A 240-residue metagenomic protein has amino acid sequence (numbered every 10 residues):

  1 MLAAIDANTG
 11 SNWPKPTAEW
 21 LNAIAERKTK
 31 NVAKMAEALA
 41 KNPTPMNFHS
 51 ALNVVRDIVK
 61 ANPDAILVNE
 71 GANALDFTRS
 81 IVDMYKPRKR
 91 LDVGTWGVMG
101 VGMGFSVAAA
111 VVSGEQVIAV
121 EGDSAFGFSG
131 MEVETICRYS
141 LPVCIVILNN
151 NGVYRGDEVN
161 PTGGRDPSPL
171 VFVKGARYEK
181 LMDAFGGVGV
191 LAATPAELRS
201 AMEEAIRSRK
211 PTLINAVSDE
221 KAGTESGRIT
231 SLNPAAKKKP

Functional and structural regions predicted by a protein language model:
M1-I5, F77-P240: Thiamine diphosphate
M1-N22: Terminal amphipathic helices with adjacent charged low-complexity linkers/tails
G10, D64, K210-P211: Generic structural signal for secondary-structure transition and capping sites
G10, P14, A25, E37-M46 (+3 more regions): Hydrophobic alpha-helical scaffolding
W13-A18, V32, L52, S140 (+1 more regions): Alpha-helix initiation and N-capping motif
K15-E19, V68-G71, N215-V217: Short coil/turn segments at secondary-structure boundaries
A18-N31, D219-G223, T230-L232: A short, charged, Gly/Pro-tolerant segment at domain boundaries
A25-G104, A109-V112: Active-site diphosphate/adenylate-binding microenvironment
